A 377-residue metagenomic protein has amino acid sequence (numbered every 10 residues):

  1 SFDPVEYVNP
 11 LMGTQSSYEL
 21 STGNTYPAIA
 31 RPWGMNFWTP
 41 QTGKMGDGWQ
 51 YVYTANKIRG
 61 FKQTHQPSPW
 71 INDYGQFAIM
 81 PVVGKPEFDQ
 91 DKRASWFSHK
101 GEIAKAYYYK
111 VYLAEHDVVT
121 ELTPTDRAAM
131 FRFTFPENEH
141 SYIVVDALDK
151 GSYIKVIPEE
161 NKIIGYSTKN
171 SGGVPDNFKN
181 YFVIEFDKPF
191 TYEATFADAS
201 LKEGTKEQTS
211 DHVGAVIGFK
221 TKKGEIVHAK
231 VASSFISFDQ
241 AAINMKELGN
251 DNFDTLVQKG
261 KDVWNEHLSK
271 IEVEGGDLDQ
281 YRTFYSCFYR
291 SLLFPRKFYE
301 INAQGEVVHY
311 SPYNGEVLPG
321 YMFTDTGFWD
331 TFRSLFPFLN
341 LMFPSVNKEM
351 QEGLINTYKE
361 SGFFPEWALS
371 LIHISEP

Functional and structural regions predicted by a protein language model:
S1-F336, N340-L371, S375: Accessory carbohydrate-recognition regions in carbohydrate-active enzymes
